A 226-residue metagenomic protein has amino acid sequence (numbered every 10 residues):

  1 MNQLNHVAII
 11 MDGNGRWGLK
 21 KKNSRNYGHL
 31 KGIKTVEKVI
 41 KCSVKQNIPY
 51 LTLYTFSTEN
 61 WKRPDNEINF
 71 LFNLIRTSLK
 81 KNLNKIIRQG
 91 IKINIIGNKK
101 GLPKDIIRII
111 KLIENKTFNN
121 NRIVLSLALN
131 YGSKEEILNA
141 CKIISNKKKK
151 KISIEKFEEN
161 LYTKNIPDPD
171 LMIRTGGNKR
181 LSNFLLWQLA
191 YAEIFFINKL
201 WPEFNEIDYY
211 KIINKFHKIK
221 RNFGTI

Functional and structural regions predicted by a protein language model:
M1-I226: Flexible, compositionally biased loop and terminal segments
